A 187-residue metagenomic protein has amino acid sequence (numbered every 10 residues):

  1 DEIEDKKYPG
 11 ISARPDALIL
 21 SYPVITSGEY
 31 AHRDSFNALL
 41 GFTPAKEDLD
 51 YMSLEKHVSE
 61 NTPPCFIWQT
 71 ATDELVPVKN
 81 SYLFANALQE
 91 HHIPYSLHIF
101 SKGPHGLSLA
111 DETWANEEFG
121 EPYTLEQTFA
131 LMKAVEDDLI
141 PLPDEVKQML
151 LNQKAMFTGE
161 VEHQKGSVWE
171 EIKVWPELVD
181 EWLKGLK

Functional and structural regions predicted by a protein language model:
D1-D34, A45, L49-D50: Primarily recognizes the serine-hydrolase "nucleophile elbow" in alpha/beta-hydrolase and SGNH/GDSL folds
R14-A17, T62-C65, H91-S96: Loop/turn elements at helix/coil->beta-strand transitions in domains of secreted/extracellular proteins
I19-Y22, W68, F100-S101: Alpha/beta-hydrolase-fold catalytic nucleophile elbow
T26-S27, T72-V76: Acidic catalytic loop of the alpha/beta-hydrolase fold
E29-R33, V78, L109-A110: Short, solvent-exposed loop/turn and secondary-structure capping segments
L54-T62: Conserved serine/cysteine hydrolase catalytic core
N61, F66-Q69, D73: Short beta-strand/loop motif that positions the catalytic acidic residue of the alpha/beta-hydrolase fold
Y82-K187: C-terminal catalytic histidine-bearing segment of alpha/beta-hydrolase fold enzymes
